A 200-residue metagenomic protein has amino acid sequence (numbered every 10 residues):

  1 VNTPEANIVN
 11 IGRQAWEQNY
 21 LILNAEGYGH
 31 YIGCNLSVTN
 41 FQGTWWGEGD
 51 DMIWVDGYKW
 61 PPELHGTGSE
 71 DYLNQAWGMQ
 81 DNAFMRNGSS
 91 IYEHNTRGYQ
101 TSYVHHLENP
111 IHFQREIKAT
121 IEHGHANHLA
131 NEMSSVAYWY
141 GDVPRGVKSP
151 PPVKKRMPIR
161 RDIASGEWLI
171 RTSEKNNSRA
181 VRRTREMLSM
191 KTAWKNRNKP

Functional and structural regions predicted by a protein language model:
V1-M190, W194: Beta-strand-centric surfaces of beta-sandwich/beta-rich domains
